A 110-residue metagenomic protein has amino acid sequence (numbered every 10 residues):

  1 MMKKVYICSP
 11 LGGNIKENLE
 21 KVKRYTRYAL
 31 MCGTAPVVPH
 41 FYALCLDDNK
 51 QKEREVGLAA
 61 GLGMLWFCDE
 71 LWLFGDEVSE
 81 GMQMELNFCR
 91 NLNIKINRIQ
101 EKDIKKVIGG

Functional and structural regions predicted by a protein language model:
M1-G110: Catalytic phosphate/metal-binding cores of nucleic-acid and nucleotide-processing enzymes, i.e., regions that mediate
